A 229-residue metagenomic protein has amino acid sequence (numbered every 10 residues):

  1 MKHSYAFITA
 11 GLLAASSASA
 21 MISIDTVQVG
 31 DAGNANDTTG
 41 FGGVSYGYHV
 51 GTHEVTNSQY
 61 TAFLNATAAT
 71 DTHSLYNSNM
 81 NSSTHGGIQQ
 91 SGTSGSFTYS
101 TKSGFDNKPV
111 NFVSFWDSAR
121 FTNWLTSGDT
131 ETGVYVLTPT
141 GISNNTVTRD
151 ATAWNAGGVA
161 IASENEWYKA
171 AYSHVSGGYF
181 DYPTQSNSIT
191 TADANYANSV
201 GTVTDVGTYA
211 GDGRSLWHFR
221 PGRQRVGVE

Functional and structural regions predicted by a protein language model:
M1-S23: Short, threonine-centered small-residue motifs that mark membrane-proximal processing/anchoring sites and TM-junction
A20, G42-G43, H49-N165, A170-S186 (+1 more regions): Active-site microenvironments of metalloenzymes and redox enzymes
S23-V27, Y46, G157-G158, T202: A generic secondary-structure signal marking the coil-to-beta-strand transition
V27-D37, F112-W116, E164-E166, Y196-S199 (+1 more regions): C-terminal, surface-exposed recognition/capping segments
D31, T184-S186, T208-Y209: Active-site donor-binding loop signature of nucleotide-sugar glycosyltransferases
N34-T52, A192-V203: Short, polar loop/linker segments at the starts of domains and inter-domain junctions
G104-D106, R149-W154, A194-G222: Short, well-ordered junction/capping motifs at the entry into regular secondary structure
